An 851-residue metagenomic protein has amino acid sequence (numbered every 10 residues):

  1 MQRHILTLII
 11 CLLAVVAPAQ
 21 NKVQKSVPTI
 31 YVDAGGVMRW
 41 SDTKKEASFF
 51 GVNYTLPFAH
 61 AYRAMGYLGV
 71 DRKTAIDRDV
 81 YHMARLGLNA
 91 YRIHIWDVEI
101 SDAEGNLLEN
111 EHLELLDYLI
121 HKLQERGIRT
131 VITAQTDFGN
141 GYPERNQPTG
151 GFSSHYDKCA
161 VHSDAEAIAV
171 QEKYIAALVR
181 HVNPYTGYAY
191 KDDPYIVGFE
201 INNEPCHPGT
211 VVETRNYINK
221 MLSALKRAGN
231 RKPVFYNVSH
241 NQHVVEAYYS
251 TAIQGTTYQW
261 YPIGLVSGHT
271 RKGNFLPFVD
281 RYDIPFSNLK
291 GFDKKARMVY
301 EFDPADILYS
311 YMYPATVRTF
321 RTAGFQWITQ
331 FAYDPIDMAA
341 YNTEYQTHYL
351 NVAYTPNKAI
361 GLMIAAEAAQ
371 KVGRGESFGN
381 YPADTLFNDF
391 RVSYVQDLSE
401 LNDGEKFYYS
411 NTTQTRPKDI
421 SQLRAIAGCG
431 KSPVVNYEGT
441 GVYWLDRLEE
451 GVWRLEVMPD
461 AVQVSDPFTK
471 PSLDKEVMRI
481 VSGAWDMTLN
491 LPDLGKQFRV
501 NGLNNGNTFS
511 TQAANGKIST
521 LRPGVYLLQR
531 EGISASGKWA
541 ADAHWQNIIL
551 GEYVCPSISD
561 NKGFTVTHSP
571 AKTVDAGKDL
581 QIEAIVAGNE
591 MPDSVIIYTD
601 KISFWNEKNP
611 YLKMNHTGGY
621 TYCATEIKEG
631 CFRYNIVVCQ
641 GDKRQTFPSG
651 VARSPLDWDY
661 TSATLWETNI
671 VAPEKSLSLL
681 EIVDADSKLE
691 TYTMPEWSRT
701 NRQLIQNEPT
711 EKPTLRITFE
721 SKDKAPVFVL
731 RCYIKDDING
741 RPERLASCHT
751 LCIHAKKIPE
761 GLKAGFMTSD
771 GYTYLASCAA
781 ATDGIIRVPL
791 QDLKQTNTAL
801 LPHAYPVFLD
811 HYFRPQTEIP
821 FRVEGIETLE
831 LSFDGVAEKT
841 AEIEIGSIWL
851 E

Functional and structural regions predicted by a protein language model:
I10-P18: Hydrophobic h-region of N-terminal signal peptides that target proteins for export in Gram-negative bacteria
V23-I253: Active-site mouth of glycoside hydrolases
V234-F235, H243-D306: Glycoside hydrolase catalytic-domain groove-lining segments
Y309-D384: Substrate-binding cleft of secreted/luminal carbohydrate-active enzymes
G404-D575: Extended non-globular C-terminal regions
P459-V462, G588-P592, K757-G761: Short proline/glycine-enriched turn/loop motifs at strand-loop junctions of beta-rich domains
W539-W697: Glycan-association/targeting regions that enable binding to alpha-glucans and other polysaccharides
W666-E851: Beta-rich carbohydrate-recognition modules and glycan-binding surfaces
